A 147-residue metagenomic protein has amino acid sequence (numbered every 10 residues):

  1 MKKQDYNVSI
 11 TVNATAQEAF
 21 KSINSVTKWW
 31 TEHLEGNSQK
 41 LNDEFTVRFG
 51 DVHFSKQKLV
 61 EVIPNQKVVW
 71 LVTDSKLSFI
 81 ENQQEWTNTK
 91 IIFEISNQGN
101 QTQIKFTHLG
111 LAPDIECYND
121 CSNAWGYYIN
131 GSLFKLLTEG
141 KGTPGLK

Functional and structural regions predicted by a protein language model:
M1-S38: Hydrophobic ligand-binding cavity/cleft-lining segments
K2-Q4, D51, T87: Residue-level preference for beta-strand/loop junctions
K3, E44-F45, F54, G99: Charge-dense, helix-prone N-terminal extensions
S9-N13, T46-R48, K58, E94: Generic structural detector for well-ordered beta-strands
A19-F20, F45, L59, W70 (+3 more regions): Hydrophobic pocket/interface hotspot
T31-S38, H53-G99, L109: Hydrophobic-ligand binding "helix-grip"
Q39-V47: Short coil-to-beta transition motif at edge beta-strands of beta-rich domains
G110-K147: A conserved amphipathic terminal alpha-helix motif
